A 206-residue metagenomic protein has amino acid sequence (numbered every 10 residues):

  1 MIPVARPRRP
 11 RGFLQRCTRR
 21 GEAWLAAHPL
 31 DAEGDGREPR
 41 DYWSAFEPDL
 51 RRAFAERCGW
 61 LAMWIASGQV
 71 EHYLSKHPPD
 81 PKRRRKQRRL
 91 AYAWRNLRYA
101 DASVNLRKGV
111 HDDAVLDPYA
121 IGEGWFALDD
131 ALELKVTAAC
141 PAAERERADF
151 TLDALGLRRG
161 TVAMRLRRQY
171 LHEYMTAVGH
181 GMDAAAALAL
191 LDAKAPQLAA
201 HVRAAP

Functional and structural regions predicted by a protein language model:
I2-R57, P79-Y92: Short, charged surface segments at domain edges that flank catalytic/cofactor-binding sites
P3-R6, F13-Q15, A120, D192-P206: C-terminal/domain-terminus segments
R19-H28, L132-E146: A short, charged helix-loop
G59-Y99, K108-P118, G124-W125: Histidine-centered nuclease catalytic patch
A102: Conserved active-site neighborhood of enzyme catalytic/cofactor-binding cores
K108-A143, D153, L157: Long, low-complexity, intrinsically disordered segments enriched in glycines and aromatic residues
A142-P206: C-terminal, charged low-complexity interaction regions
